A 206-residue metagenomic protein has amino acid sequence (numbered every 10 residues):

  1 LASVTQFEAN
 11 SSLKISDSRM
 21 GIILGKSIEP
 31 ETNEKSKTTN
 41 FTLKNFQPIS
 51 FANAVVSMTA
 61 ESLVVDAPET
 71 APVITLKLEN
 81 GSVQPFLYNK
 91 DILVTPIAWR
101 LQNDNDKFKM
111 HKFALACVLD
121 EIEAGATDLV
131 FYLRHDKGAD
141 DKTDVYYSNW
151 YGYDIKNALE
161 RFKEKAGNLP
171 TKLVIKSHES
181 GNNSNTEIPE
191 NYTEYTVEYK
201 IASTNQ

Functional and structural regions predicted by a protein language model:
L1-F46: Start-of-domain marker
K14-D17, L87-D91, G125, G167-L169: Solvent-exposed loop and beta-edge segments used for protein-protein assembly and interaction
D17-R19, K137-S180: Short, solvent-exposed, Trp/other aromatic-anchored flexible loops in extracytoplasmic proteins
G21-I23, T95, F131, Y151 (+1 more regions): Hydrophobic residues positioned within well-ordered beta-strands of beta-sheet architectures
E31-A98: Surface-exposed beta-loop interaction hotspot
T32-T42, T143-V145, K163, N183-Y192: Beta-sandwich strand segments
K77-D144: Short helix-loop boundary/capping segments
G181-Q206: Short beta-strand elements
